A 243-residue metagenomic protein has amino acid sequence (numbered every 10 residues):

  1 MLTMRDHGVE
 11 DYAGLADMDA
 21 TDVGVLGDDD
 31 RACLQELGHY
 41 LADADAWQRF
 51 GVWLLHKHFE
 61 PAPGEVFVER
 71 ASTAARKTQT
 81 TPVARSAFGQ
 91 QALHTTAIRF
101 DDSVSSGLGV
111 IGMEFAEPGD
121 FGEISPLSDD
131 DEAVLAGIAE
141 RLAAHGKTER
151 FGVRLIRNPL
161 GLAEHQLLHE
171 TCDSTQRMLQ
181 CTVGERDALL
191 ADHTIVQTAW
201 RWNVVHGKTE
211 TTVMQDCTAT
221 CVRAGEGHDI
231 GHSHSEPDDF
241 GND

Functional and structural regions predicted by a protein language model:
M1-G24, R49, W53-E132, A139-D243: Detector for the mature cores of small, proteolytically processed and post-translationally modified peptide effectors
A32, E36-A44, G137-H145: Generic non-transmembrane alpha-helical segments
